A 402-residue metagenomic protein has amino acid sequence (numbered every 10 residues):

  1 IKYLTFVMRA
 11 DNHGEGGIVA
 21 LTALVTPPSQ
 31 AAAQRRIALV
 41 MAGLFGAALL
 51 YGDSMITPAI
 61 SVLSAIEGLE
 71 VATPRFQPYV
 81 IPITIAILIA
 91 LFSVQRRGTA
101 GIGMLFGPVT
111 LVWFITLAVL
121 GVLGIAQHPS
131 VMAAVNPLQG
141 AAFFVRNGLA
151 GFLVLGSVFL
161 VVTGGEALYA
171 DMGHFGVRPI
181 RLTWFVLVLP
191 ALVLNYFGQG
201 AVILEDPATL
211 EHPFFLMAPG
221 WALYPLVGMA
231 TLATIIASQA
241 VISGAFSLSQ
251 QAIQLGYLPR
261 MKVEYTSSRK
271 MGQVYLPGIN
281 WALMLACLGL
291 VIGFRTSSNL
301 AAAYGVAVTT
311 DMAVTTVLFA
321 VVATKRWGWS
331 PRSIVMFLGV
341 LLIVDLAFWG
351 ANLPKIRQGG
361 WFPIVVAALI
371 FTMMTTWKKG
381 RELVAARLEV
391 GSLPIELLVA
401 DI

Functional and structural regions predicted by a protein language model:
I1-I402: The structured alpha-helical core of multi-pass membrane proteins
